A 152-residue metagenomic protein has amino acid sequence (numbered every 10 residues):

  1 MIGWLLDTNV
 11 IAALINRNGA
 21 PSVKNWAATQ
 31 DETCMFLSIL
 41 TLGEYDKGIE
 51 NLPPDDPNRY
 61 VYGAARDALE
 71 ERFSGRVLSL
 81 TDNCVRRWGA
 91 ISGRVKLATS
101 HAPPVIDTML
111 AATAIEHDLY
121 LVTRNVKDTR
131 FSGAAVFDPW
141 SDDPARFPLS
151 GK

Functional and structural regions predicted by a protein language model:
M1-T41, E50-A68, D143-S150: Short, well-structured N-terminal submotif of metal-dependent ribonuclease cores
I2, W26-T29, A68-L69, V77 (+3 more regions): Short secondary-structure boundary/capping segments
V10-I11, T41, C84, L110 (+1 more regions): Alpha-helix capping/helix-boundary segments
A13-L14, G48, W88-I91, S132 (+1 more regions): Residues that scaffold the ATP/ADP-binding catalytic core of kinase and kinase-like folds
I39-L40, T81, N125, W140: Residues at the C-termini of beta-strands that transition into short coil/loop
K47-L52, E71-Y120, S150-K152: Active-site neighborhoods of divalent-metal-dependent phosphate/nucleic-acid chemistry enzymes
M109-A111, I115-K152: Acidic, PIN/NYN-like endoribonuclease modules and their adjacent C-terminal/linker elements
